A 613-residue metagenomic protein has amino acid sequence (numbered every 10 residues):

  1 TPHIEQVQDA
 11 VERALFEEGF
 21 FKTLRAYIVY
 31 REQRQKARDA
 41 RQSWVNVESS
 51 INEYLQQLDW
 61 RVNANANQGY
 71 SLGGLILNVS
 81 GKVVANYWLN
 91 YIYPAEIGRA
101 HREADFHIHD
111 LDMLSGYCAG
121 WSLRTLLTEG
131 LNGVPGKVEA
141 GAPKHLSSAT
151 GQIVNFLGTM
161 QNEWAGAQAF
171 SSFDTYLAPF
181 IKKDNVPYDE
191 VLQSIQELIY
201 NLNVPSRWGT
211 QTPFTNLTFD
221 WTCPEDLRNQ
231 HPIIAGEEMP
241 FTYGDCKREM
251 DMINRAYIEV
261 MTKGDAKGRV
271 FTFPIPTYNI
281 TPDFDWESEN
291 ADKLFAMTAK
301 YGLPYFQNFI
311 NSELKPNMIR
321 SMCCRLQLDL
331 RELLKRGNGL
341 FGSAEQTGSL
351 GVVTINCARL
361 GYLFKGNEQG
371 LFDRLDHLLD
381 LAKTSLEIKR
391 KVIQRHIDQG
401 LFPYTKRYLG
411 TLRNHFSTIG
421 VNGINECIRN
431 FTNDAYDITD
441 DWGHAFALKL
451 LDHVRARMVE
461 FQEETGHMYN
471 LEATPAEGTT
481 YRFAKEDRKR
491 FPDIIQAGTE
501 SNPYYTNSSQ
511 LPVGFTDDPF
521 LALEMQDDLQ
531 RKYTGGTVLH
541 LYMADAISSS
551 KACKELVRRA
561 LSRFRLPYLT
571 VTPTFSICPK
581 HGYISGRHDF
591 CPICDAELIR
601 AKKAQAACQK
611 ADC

Functional and structural regions predicted by a protein language model:
T1-S50, T411: Charged, amphipathic alpha-helical regulatory modules used for macromolecular assembly or allosteric control
V11, I419-I424, L541-M543, S549: Extended amphipathic secondary-structure runs
R13-F16, D220-W221, P403-C427: Core structural elements
L15-F20, C223-E225, T432: Short alpha-helix boundary/capping elements
Q33-R413, D434, D440-A607, D612: Conserved catalytic cores of very large enzyme subunits
E426-D434: Well-ordered alpha-helical scaffold segments within catalytic/enzyme domains
